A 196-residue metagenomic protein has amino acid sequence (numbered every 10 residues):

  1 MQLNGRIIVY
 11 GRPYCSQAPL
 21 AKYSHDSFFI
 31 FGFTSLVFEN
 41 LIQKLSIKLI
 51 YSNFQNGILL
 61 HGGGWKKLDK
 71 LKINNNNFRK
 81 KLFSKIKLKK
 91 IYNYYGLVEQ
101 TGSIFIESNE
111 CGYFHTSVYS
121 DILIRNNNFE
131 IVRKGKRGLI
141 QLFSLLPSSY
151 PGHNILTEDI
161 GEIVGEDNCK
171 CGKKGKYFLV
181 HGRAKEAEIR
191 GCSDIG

Functional and structural regions predicted by a protein language model:
M1-G196: Active-site glycine/GP-rich loop and adjacent strand/helix microenvironment that borders small-molecule binding pockets
